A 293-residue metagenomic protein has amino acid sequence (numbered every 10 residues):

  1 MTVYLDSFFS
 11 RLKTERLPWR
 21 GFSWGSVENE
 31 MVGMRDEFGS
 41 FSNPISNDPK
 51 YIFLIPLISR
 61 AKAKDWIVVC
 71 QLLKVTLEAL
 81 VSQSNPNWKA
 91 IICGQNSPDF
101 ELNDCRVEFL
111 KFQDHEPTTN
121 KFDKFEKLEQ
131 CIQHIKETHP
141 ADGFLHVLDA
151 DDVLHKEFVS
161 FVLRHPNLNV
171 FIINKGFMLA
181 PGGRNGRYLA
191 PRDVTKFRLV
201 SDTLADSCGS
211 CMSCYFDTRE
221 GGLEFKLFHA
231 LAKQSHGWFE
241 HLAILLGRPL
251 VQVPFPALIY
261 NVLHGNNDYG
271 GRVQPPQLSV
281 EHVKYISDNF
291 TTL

Functional and structural regions predicted by a protein language model:
V3-R35, P44-D48, D217, G221-L293: C-terminal catalytic/acceptor-binding lobe
P49-L57, A79-L80, W88-I92: Hydrophobic targeting segments
L54-I55, A63-K64, H146: Short hydrophobic beta-strand elements that form part of the catalytic alpha/beta core underpinning NDP-sugar/donor
R60-Q71, T118-F122, K226-L231: Short, flexible/disordered intra-domain loops and linkers
V69-N87: Short, acidic, metal-binding catalytic loop of nucleotide-sugar glycosyltransferases
N96-D142: Active-site-proximal specificity loops/subdomain of glycosyltransferases
E137, H155-H229: Conserved catalytic core of nucleotide-sugar-dependent glycosyltransferases
H139-V153: Short beta-strand-to-loop acidic/aromatic patch adjacent to the donor-nucleotide binding site
